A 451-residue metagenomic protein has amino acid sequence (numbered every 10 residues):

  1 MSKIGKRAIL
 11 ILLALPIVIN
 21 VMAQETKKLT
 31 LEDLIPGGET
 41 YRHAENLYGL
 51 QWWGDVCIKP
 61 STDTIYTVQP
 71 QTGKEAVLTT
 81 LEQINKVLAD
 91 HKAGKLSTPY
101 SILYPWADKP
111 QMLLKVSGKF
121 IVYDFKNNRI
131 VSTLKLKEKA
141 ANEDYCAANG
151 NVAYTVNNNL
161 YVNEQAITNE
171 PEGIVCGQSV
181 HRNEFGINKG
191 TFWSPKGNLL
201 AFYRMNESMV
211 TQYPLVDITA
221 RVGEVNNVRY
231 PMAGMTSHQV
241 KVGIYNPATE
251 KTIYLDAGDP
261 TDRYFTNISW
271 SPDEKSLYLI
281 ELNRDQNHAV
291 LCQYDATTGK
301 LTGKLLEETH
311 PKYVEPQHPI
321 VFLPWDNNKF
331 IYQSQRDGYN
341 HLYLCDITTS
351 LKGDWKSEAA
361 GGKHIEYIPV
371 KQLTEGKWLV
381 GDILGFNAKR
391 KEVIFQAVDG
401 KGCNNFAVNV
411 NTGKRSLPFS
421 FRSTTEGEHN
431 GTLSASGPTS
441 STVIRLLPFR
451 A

Functional and structural regions predicted by a protein language model:
M1-K27: Bacterial Sec-dependent N-terminal signal peptides
V21-T439, R445-R450: Beta-propeller folds
